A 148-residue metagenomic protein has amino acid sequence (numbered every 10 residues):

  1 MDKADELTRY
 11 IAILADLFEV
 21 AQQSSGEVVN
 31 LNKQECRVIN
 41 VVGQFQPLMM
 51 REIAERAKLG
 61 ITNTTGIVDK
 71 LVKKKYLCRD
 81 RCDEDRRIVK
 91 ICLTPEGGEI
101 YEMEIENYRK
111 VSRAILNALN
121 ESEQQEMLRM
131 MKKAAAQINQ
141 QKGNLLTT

Functional and structural regions predicted by a protein language model:
M1, S122-T148: C-terminal regulatory/oligomerization modules of transcriptional regulators
M1-V29: N-terminal leader segment of winged-helix/HTH proteins
V20-G60: N-terminal helix-turn-helix DNA-binding core of bacterial DNA-binding proteins
V28-N32, N63-G66, K70, N120 (+1 more regions): Short glycine/proline-centered loop/turn elements that form peptide/ligand docking sites
N40-Q44, I105, K132: Short, locally clustered residues in the helix-turn-helix/winged-helix DNA-binding domain
M50-R51, T62, D69, V89: Residues within helix-turn-helix
K70-R129: Charged, amphipathic alpha-helical coiled-coil/dimerization segments
